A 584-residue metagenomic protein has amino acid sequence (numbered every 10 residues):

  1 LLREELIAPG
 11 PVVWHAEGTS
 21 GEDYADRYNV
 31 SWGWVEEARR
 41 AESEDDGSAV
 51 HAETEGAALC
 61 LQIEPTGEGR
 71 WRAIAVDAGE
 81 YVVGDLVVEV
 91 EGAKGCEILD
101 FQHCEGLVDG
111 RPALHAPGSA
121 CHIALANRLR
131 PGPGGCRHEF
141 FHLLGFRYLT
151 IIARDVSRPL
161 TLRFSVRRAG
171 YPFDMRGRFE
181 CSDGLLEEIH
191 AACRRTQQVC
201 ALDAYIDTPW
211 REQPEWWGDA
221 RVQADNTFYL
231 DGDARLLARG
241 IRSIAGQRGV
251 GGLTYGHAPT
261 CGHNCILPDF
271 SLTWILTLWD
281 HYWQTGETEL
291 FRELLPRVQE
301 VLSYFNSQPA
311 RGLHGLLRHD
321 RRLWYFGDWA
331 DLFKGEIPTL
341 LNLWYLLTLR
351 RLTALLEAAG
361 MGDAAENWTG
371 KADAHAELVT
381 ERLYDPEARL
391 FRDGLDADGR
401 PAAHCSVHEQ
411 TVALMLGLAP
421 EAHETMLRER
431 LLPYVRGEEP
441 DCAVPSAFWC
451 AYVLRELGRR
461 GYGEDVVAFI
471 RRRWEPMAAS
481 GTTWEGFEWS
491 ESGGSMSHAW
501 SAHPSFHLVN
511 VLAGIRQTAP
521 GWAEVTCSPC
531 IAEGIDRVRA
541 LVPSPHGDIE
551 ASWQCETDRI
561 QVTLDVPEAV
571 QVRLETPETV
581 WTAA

Functional and structural regions predicted by a protein language model:
L1-W210, D219, R235-L236, I244 (+6 more regions): Extracellular/oxidizing-compartment recognition motifs
A41-E44, A52, P543, Q554 (+1 more regions): Compositionally biased non-globular segments, especially hydrophobic aliphatic-rich helices of signal peptides
G95-C96, A120-H122, D183-L185, V199 (+4 more regions): Short, low-complexity, polar/charged sequence segments that are solvent-exposed and flexible
I151, E575-A584: Solvent-exposed beta-hairpin/edge-strand motifs
A192, G486, A584: Ligand-binding grooves and catalytic loops that recognize ribose/phosphate and carbohydrate rings, and esterified lipid
E215-T563, E568-E578: Active-site core of glycosidic bond-cleaving carbohydrate-active enzymes
